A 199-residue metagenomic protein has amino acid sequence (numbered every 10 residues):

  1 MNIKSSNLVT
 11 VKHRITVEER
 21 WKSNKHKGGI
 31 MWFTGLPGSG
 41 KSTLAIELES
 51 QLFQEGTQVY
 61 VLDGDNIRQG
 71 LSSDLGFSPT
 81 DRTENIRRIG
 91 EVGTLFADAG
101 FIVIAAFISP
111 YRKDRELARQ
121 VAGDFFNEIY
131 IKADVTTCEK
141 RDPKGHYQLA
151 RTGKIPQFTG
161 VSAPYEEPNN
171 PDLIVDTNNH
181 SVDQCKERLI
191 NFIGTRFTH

Functional and structural regions predicted by a protein language model:
M1-I30: Extreme N-terminal, non-catalytic leader segments that precede Walker-type/kinase nucleotide-binding cores
F33: Hydrophobic anchor at the beta1->P-loop junction of P-loop NTPases
P37: The conserved Walker
K41: Conserved lysine of the Walker
I46-E91: Conserved substrate/cofactor phosphate-moiety recognition/catalytic segment in nucleotide-dependent phosphotransferases
V61, F126-Y130, D172-I174: Conserved beta-strand scaffold positions in the cores of enzyme catalytic domains, especially in NTP/NDP-utilizing
G70-F77, D81, E91-R151, Q157: ATP-dependent NMP and nucleoside kinases share a basic, alpha-helical "lid"
K132-V135, K140-R188, R196-H199: Small-molecule kinase domains that catalyze NTP-dependent phosphoryl transfer to phosphate-bearing small molecules
